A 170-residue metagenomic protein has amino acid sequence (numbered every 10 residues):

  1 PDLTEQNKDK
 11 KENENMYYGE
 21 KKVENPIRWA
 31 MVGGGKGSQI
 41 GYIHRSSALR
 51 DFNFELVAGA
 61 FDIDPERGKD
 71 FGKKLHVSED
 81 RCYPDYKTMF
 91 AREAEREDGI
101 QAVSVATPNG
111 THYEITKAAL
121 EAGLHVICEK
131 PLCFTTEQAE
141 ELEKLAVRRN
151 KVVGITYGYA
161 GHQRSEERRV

Functional and structural regions predicted by a protein language model:
P1-N15: Short, Lys/Arg-enriched N-terminal segments with co-localized hydrophobic residues within the first ~10-30 amino acids
N15-V77: N-terminal Rossmann-like dinucleotide-binding module
H44, H112, H125, H162 (+1 more regions): Histidine-centered active-site/metal-ligand motif
E55-L56, V126, V153: Hydrophobic beta-strand scaffold residues
I63-P65, Y113, V152: Catalytic cores of eukaryotic secretory-pathway lumenal/extracellular enzymes that build and remodel glycoconjugates
R81-L145: Beta-loop-alpha module in the N-terminal Rossmann-like domain of NAD(P)-dependent dehydrogenases, especially those
C133-R169: A contiguous active-site-proximal alpha/beta segment in oxidoreductase catalytic domains
